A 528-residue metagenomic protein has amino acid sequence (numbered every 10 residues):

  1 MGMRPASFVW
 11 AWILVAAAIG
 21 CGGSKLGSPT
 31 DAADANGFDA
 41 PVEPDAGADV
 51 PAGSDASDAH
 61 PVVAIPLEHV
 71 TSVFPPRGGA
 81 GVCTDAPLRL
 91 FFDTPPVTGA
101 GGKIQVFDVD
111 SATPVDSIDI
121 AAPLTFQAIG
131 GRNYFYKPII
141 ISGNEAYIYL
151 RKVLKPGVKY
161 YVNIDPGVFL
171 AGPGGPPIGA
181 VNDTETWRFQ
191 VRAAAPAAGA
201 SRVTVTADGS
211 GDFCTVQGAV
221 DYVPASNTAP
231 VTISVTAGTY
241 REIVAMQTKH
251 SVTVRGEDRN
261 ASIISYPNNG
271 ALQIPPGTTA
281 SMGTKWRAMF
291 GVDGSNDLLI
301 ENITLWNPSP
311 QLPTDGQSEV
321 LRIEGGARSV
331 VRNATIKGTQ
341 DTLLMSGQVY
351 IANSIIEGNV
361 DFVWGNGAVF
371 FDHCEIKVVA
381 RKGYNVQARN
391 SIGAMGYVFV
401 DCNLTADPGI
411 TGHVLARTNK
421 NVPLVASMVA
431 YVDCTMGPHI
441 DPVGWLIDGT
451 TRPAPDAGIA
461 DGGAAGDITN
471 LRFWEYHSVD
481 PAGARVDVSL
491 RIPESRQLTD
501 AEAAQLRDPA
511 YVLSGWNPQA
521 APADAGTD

Functional and structural regions predicted by a protein language model:
M1-I19: Sec-dependent bacterial lipoprotein signal peptides
W10, A64, G79-G81, K137 (+6 more regions): Residues embedded in well-ordered secondary-structure elements
I13-A64, D456, D461, D524-D528: Ser/Thr-rich, Pro/Gly/Ala-heavy low-complexity intrinsically disordered linkers and tails of secreted extracellular
G20-G22, V82-T84, L170, E375 (+2 more regions): Sequence contexts marking disulfide-bonded cysteines in secreted/extracellular proteins
D31-D34, D39, D45, D49 (+8 more regions): Acidic side chains
V63-P196: Acidic, low-complexity Ser/Thr/Gly/Pro-rich repeat segments typical of extracellular/periplasmic and surface-exposed
A194-S210, C214-D528: Sequence-level preference for short, compositionally simple segments enriched in small aliphatic or small polar residues
